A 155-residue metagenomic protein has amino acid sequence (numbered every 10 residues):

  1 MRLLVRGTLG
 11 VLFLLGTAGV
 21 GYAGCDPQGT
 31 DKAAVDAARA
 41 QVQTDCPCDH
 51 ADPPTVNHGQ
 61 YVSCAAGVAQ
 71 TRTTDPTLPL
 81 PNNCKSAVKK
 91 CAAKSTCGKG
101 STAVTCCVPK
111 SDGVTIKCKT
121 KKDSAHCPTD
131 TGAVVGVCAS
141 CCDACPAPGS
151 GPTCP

Functional and structural regions predicted by a protein language model:
M1-A23: Sec-dependent, cleavable N-terminal signal peptides
Y22-P155: Soluble extracellular-acting proteins and domains
